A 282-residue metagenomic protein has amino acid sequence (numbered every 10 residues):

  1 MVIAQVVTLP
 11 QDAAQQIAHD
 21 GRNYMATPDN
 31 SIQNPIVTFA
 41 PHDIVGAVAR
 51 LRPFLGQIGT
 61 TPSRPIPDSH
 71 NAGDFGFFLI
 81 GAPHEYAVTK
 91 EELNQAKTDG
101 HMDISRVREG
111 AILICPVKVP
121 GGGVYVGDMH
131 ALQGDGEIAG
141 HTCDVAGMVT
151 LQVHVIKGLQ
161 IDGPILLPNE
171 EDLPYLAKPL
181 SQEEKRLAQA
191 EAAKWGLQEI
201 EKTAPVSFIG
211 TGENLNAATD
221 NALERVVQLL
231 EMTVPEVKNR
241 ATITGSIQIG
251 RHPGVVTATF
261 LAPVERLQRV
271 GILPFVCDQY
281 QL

Functional and structural regions predicted by a protein language model:
M1-A4, T27-I32, R50, F54 (+6 more regions): Alpha/propeptide regions of enzymes that mature by internal proteolysis
M1-R108, I114: Intrinsically disordered, low-complexity linker/loop segments enriched in Gly/Pro and charged/polar residues
Q5, Q11, Q15-Q16, Q33 (+12 more regions): Residue-identity detector for glutamine
Q16-D20, S31-I32, F54, R64-I66 (+8 more regions): Surface-exposed beta-strand edges and their flanking turn/coil or helix-capping segments
N23, I58-T61, F75-F78, P83 (+7 more regions): Compositionally biased, intrinsically disordered low-complexity regions
I104-L223, V227, V234-A241, I249 (+1 more regions): Extended, low-polarity segments enriched in aliphatic/aromatic residues
